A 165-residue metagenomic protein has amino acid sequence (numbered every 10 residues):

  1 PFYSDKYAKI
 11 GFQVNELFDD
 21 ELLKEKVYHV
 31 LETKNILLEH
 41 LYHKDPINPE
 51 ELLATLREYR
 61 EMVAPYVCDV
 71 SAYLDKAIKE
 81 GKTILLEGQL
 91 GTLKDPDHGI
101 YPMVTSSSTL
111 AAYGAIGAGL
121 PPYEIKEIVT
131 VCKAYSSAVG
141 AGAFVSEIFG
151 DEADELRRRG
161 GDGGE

Functional and structural regions predicted by a protein language model:
P1-E165: Non-transmembrane, aqueous-exposed alpha-helical and coiled segments at domain scale
